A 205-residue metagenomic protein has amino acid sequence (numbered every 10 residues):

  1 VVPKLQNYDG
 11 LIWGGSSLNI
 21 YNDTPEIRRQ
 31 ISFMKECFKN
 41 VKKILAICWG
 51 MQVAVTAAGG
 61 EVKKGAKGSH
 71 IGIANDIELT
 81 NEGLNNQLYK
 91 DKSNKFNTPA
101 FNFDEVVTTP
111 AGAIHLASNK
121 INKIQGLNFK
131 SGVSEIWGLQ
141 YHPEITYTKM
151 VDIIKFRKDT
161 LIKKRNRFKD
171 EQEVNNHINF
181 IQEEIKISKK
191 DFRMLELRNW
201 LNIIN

Functional and structural regions predicted by a protein language model:
V1-Y8: Short amphipathic alpha-helix with an adjacent loop that forms part of the alpha/beta core around
V2, Y21-N22, V55, T109 (+1 more regions): Active-site-proximal flexible loops/turns
I12-G14: Structural motif
L18-G83: Cysteine-nucleophile active-site neighborhood
L79-N205: Amide-donor transfer/coupling interface in amidating biosynthetic enzymes
